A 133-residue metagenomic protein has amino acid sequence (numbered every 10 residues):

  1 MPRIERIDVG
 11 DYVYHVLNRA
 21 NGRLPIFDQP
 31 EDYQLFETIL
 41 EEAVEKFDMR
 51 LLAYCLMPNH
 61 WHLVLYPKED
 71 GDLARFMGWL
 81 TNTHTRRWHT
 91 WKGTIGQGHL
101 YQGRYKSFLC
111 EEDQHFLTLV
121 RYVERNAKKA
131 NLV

Functional and structural regions predicted by a protein language model:
M1-V133: Short catalytic/metal-binding and nucleic-acid-binding patches
